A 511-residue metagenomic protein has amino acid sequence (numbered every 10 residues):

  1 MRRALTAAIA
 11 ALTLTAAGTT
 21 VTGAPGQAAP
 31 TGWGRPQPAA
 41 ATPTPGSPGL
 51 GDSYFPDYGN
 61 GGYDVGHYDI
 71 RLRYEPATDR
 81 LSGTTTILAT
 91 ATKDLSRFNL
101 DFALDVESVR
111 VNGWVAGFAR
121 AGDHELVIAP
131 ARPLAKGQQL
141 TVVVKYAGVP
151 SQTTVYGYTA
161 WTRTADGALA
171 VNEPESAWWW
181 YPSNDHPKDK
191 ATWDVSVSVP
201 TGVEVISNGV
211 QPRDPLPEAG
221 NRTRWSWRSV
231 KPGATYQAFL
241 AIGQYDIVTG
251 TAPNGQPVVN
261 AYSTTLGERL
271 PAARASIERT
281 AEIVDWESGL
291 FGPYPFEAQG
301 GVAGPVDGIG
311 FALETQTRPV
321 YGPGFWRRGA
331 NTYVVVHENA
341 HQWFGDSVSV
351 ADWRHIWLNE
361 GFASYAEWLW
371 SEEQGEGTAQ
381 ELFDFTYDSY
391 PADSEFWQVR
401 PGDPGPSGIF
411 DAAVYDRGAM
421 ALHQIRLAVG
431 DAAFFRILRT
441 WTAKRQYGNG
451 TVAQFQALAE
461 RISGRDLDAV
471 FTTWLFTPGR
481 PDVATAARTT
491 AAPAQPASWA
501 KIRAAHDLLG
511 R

Functional and structural regions predicted by a protein language model:
R2-T6, A16-G18, G26-S82, D166 (+2 more regions): N-terminal, polar/Ser/Thr-rich
G83, H186-V336: Hydrophobic helix-coil surface modules that form long, contiguous segments used for peptide/substrate interaction
T84-D105, Y181-D185, W193-P200, A453-Q456: Surface-exposed beta-strand/loop patches in extracellular or lumenal glycoproteins
R97, A103-T162, A219: A surface-exposed beta-strand-loop module
K136, Y146-D194: Glycine/proline-rich low-complexity spacer/linker segments in large multi-domain proteins
R318-F383: Zinc-dependent metallopeptidase catalytic helix centered on the HExxH motif and its immediate flanking segment
A379, D411-T485: Amphipathic alpha-helical substructures
P481-R511: Long, His/Glu/Asp-enriched segments that create or flank divalent metal/ion-associated functional microenvironments
